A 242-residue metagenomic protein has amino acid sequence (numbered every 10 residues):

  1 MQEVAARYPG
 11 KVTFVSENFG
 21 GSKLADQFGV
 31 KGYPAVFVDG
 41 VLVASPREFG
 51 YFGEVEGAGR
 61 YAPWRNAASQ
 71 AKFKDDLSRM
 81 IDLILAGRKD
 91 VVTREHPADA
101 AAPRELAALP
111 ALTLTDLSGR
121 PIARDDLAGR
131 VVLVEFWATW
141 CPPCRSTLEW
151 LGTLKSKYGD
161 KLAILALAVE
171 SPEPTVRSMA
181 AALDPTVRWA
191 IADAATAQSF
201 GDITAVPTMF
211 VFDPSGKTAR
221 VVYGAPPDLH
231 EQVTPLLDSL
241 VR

Functional and structural regions predicted by a protein language model:
M1-G20, A25-A35, D39, L154-A195 (+1 more regions): Conserved segment of the thioredoxin-like fold in thiol-based oxidoreductases
A25-Y33, V41-K72, A181-T186, A192-D238: Thiol/disulfide oxidoreductase modules built on the thioredoxin-like
V38, L117, P214: Short, ordered coil/turn segments that flank beta-strands lining enzyme active or ligand-binding pockets
W64-P97: C-terminal partner/receptor-binding element of secreted or periplasmic proteins
D90-R124: N-terminal "domain-start" segment that seeds a small globular fold
R130-V132, W137-W140, A205: Short pre-active-site segment immediately N-terminal to redox-active cysteine/selenocysteine motifs in thiol-based
V134, L165-L167, F210: Conserved hydrophobic packing residues within short motifs/helices of P-loop NTPase cores of ABC-family ATPases
F136-T153: Conserved redox-active cysteine motifs that mediate thiol-disulfide chemistry, especially di-cysteine Cys-X(1-2)-Cys
